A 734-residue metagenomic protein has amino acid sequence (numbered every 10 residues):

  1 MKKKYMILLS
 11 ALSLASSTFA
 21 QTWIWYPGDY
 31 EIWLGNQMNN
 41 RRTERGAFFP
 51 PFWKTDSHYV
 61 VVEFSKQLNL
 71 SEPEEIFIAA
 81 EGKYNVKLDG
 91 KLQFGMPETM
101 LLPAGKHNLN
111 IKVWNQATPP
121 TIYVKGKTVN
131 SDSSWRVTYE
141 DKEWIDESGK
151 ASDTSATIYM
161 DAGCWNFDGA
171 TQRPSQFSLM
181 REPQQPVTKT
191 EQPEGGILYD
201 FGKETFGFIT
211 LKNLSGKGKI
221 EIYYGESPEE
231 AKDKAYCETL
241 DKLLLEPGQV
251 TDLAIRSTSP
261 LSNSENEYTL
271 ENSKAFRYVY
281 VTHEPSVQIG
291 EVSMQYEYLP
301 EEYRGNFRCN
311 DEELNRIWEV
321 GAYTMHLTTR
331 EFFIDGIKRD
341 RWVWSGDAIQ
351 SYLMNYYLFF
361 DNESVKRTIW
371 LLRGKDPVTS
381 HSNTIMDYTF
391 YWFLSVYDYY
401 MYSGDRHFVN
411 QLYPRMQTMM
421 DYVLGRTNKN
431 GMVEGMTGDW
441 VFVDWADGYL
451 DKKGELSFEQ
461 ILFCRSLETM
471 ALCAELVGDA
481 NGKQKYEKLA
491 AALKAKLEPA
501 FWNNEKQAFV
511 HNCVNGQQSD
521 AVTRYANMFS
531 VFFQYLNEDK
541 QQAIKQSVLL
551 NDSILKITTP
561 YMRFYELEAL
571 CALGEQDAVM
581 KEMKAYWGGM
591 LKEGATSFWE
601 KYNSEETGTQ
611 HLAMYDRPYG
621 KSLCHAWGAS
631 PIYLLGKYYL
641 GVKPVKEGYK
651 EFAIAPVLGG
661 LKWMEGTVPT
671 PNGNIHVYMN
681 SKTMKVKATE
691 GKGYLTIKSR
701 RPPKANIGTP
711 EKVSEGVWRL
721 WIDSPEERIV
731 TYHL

Functional and structural regions predicted by a protein language model:
K4-L14: Sec-dependent N-terminal signal peptides
Q21-E331, D347, E363-T368, H407: Extracellular/oxidizing-compartment recognition motifs
E81, A117-P119, F206, K274-F276 (+8 more regions): Short, solvent-exposed loop/turn segments at the edges of secondary structure
M180, M580-L734: Non-catalytic C-terminal accessory modules of carbohydrate-active enzymes
S286-V320, H326-L327, F332-Y356, F360-R367 (+7 more regions): Active-site acid/base region of carbohydrate-active enzymes
Q350-F359, W392-F408, L462-A480, M528-E538 (+2 more regions): Well-ordered alpha-helical scaffold segments within catalytic/enzyme domains
M401, V443-K453, H511-G516, S547-L555 (+3 more regions): Short beta-alpha connecting loops at secondary-structure transitions that line or flank enzyme active sites
V522-A613, R617: Extracellular polysaccharide-recognition and catalytic grooves
